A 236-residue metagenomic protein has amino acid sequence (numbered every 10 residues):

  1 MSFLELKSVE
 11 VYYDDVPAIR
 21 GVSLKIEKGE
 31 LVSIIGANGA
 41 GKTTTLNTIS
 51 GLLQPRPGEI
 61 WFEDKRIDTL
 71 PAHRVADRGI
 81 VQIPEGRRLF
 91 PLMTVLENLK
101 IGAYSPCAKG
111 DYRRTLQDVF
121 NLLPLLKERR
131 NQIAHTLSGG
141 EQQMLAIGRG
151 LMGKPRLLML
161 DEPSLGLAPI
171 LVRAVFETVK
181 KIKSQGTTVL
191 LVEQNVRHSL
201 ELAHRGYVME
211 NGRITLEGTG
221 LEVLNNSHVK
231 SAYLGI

Functional and structural regions predicted by a protein language model:
D14, V32, L70, V95-R114 (+2 more regions): ABC-type ATPase nucleotide-binding domains, specifically the catalytic core motifs of the NBD
I35-A37: The feature captures the beta-strand-to-loop junction immediately N-terminal to the Walker
S50: Helix-to-loop junction immediately C-terminal to a conserved catalytic motif
G58-R66, R78, Y112-L116, G218: Conserved ABC transporter NBD signature motif
I133-L137, E141: Conserved ABC ATPase signature
G150-L151: ABC ATPase C-loop
K154: Conserved catalytic motifs of ABC-family nucleotide-binding domains
